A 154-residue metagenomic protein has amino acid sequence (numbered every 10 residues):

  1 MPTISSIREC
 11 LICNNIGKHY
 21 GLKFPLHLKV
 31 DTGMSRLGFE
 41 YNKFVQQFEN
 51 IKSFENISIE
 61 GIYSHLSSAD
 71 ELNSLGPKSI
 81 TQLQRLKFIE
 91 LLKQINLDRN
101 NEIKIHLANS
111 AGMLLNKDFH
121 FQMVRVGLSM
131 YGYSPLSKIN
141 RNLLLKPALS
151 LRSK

Functional and structural regions predicted by a protein language model:
M1-C10: Catalytic beta/alpha-barrel core
E9, V30-G33: Ser/Thr/Gly-rich flexible loops in soluble cytosolic domains mediating phosphotransfer, phosphorylation
N15-Y20, P25, T32-K154: Active-site loop/helix belt of alpha/beta enzymes
